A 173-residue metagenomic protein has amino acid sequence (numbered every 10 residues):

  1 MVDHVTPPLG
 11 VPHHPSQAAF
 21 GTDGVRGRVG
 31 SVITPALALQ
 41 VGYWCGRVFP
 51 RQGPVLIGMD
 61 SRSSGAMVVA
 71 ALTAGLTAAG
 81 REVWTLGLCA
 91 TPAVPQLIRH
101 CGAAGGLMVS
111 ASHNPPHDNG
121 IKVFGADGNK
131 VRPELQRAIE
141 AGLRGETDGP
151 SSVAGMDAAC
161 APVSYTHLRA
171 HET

Functional and structural regions predicted by a protein language model:
V2-A74, A78-A79, A159-R169: An N-terminal, well-structured beta->alpha segment
V2-P15, N119-R169: Gly/Ser/Thr-enriched, mixed-charge loops and adjacent short helices that form phosphate/oxyanion-binding elements
D23-V25, V94, I139: Bulky hydrophobic/aromatic "packing anchor" residues in well-ordered structure
V32, C45, C101, L143-E146: Alpha-helix boundary/capping residues
A36, P92, P133-R137: Generic alpha-helical secondary structure signal
G46, R51-A126: Ferredoxin-reductase
